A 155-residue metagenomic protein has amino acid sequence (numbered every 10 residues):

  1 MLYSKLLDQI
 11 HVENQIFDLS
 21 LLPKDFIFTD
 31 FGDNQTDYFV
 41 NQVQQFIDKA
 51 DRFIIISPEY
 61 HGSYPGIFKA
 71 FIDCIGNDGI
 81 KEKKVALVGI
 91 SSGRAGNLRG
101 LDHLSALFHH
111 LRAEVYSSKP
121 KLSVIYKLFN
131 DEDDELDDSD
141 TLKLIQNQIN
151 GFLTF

Functional and structural regions predicted by a protein language model:
M1-A70, E135-L153: N-terminal beta1-alpha1-beta2 submodule of the flavodoxin-like/Rossmannoid cofactor-binding fold
K5-H11, K81-F155: FMN-binding flavodoxin-like domain, especially the glycine-rich phosphate-binding loop
D18-L21, G76, Y126: Short, small-residue-rich loop/turn micro-motifs
Q35-L111: Helix-loop-strand module that forms the ligand-binding subsite of alpha/beta enzymes
